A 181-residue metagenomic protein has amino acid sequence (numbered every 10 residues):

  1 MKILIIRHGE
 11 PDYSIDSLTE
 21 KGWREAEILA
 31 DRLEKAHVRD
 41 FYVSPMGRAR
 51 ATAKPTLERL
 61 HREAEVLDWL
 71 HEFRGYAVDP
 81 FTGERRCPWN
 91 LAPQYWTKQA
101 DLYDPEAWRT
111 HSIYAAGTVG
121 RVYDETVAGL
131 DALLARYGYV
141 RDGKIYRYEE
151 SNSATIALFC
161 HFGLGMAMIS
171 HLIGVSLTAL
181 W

Functional and structural regions predicted by a protein language model:
M1-L4: Extreme N-terminal starter segment of soluble prokaryotic enzymes
R7-D12: Short polar catalytic/cofactor-binding loops
S17-L18, A53-L57, I169-H171: Short amphipathic alpha-helical segments
L18-L33: Short catalytic helix/loop segments, enriched in acidic residues and glycine and frequently bearing histidine
E25, L29, A49, T126-L133: Alpha-helical packing segments of well-folded alpha/beta enzyme cores
D31-R109: Phosphate-coordination/substrate-recognition cap region in phosphate-metabolizing enzymes
W108-I145: Internal catalytic-core helix/loop-beta-alpha segment that presents or stabilizes conserved functional determinants
D131-W181: Active-site-adjacent alpha-helix immediately C-terminal to a catalytic or transition-state-stabilizing loop
